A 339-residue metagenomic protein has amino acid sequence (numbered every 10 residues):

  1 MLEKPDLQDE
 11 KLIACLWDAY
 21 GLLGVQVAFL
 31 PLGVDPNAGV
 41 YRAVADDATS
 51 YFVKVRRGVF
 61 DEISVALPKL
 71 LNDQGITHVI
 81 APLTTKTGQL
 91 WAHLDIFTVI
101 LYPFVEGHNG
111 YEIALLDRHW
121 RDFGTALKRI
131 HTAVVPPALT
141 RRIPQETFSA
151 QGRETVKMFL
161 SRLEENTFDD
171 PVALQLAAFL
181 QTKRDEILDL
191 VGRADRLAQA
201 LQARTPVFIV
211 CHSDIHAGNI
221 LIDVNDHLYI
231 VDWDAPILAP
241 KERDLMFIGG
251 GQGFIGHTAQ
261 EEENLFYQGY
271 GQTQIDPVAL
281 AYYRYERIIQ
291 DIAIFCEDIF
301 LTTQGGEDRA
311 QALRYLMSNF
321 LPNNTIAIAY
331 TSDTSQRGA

Functional and structural regions predicted by a protein language model:
M1-F29: Juxta-kinase regulatory segment immediately upstream of eukaryotic protein kinase catalytic domains
P36-A45, F52-V53, P82, G192-L245 (+1 more regions): Active-site acidic catalytic loop and adjacent metal/ATP-binding pocket of ATP-dependent phosphoryl transfer enzymes
A45-R142: ATP-binding pocket architecture of kinase catalytic cores
G58, G107, L228, P236-L238 (+1 more regions): Activation segment
V99-I113, S161-A173, Y285, I289-G306: A glycine-centered beta->alpha junction motif in the catalytic cores of kinase/phosphotransferase enzymes
I113, D117-T182: A cross-family kinase active-site recognition segment
R162, A293-A339: ATP/Mg2+ or Mg2+-diphosphate-binding catalytic cores that bind nucleotide phosphates or diphosphates via glycine-rich
K241-I275, Y285-T303, Y315: Active-site activation/catalytic loop segments of kinase-like enzymes and analogous catalytic loops in related
